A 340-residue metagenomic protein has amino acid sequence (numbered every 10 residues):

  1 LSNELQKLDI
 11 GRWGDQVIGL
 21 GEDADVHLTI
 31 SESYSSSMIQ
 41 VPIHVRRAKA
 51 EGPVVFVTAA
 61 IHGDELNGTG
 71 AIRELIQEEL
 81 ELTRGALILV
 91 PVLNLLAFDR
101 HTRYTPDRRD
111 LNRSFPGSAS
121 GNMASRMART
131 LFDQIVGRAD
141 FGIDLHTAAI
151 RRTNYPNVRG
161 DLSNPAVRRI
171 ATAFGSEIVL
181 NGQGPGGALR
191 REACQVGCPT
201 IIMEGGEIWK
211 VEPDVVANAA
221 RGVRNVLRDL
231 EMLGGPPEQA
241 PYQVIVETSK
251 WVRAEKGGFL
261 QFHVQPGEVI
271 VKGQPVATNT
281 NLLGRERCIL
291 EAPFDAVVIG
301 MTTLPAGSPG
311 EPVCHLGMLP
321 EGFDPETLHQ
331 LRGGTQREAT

Functional and structural regions predicted by a protein language model:
L1-T340: Structured catalytic-domain cores with a bias toward divalent-metal coordination
